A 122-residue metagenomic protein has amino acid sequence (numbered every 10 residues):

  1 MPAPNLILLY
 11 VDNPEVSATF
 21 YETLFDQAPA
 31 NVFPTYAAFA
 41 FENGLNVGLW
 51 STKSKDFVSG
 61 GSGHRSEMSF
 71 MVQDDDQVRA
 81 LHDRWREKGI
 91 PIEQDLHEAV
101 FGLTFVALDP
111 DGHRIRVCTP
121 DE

Functional and structural regions predicted by a protein language model:
M1-A18, E67-F70, D121-E122: N-terminal beta-strand motif that seeds the catalytic metal site of vicinal oxygen chelate
M1-A3, G61-R65, E98-A99: Short glycine-enriched loop/turn motifs at secondary-structure junctions
L8-V47, S51-K53: Core segments of cupin and vicinal oxygen chelate
A37, S66, F101-F105: Short beta-strand micro-motifs in enzyme catalytic cores
N46, S69, T104-V106: Short hydrophobic/aromatic beta-strand element in the GNAT-like acyltransferase core that lines or flanks the acyl-donor
M68-R84, G89-I90: Mid-chain, well-packed structural core segment of small domains
H82-E122: Vicinal oxygen chelate
